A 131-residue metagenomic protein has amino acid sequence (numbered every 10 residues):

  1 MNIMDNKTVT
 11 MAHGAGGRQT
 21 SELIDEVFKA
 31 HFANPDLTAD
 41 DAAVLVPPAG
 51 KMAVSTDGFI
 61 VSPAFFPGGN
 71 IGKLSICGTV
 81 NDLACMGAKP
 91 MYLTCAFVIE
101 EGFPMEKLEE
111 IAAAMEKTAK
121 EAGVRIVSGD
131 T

Functional and structural regions predicted by a protein language model:
N2-A12: Generic N-terminal amphipathic, Lys/Arg-enriched alpha-helix
T10, R18-T131: Glycine-rich phosphate/pyrophosphate-binding loop regions near the starts of catalytic domains
